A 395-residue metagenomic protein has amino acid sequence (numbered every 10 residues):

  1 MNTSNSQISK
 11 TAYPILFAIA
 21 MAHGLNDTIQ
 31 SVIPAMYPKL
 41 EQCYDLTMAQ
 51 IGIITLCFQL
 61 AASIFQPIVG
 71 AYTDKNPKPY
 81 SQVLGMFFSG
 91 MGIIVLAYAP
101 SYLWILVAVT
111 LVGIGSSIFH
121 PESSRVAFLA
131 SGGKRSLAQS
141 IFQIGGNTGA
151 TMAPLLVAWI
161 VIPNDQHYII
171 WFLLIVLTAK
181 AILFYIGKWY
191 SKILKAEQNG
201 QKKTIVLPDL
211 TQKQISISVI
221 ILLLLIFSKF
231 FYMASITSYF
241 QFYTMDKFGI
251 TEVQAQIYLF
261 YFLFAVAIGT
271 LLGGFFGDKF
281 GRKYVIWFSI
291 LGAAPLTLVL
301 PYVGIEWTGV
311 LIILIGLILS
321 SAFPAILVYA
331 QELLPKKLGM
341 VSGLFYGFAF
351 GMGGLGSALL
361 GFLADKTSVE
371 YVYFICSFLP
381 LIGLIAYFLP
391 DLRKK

Functional and structural regions predicted by a protein language model:
S31, Q59-P67, A150-T151, L263-L271 (+1 more regions): Residue-level signature of mid-helix packing/kink "hotspots" within the transmembrane helices of 12-pass Major
I33-P34, I217-F264: Extracytoplasmic gate region of multi-pass secondary transporters
D45, P77, Y98-L103, G132 (+3 more regions): Helix-breaking motifs and short loop linkers at transmembrane-helix boundaries and internal kinks in secondary membrane
I64-L103: Conserved MFS/SLC helix-loop-helix module at the cytosolic interface between two early adjacent transmembrane helices
A108-G145: Cytoplasmic helix-loop-helix junction between adjacent transmembrane helices in 12-TM secondary transporters
I141-S191: Helix-loop-helix hairpin linking two adjacent transmembrane segments in secondary transporters
G277-I326: C-terminal transmembrane helical hairpin of 12-TM major facilitator-type secondary transporters
P335-T367: A late C-terminal transmembrane helix in Major Facilitator Superfamily
